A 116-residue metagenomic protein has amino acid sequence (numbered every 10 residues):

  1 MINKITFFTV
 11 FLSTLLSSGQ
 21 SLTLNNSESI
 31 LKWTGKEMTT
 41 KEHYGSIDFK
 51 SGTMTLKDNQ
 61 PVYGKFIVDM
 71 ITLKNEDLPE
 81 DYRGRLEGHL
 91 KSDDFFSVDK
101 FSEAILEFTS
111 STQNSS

Functional and structural regions predicted by a protein language model:
K4-T14: Sec-dependent N-terminal signal peptides
G19-S116: Low-complexity, acidic/polar, glycine-enriched regions of mature
